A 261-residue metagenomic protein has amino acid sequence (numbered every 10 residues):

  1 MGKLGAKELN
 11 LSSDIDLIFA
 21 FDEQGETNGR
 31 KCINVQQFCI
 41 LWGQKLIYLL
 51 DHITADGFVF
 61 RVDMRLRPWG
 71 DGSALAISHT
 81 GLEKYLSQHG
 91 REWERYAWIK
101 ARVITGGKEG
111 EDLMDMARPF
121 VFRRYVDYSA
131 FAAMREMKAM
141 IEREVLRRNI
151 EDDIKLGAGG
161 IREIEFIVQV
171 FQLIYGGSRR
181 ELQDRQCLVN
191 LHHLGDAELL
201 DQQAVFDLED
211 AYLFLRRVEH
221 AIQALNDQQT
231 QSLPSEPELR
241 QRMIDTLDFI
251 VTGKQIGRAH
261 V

Functional and structural regions predicted by a protein language model:
M1-R258: A nucleotide- and high-energy phosphate-metabolite-utilizing enzyme signature
